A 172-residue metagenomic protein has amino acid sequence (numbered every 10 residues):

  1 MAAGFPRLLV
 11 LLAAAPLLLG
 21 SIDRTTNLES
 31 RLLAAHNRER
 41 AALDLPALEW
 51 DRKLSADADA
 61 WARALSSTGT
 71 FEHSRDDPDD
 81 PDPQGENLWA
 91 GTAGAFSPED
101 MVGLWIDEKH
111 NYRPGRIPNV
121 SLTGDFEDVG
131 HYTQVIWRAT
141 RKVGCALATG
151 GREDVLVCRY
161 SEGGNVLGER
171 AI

Functional and structural regions predicted by a protein language model:
M1-A3: N-terminal secretory signal peptides that target proteins for export/translocation
F5-G20: Cleavable N-terminal signal peptides of Sec/SRP-targeted secreted and luminal proteins
I22-P83: Short, well-ordered surface patches within globular domains
E29, L33-N37, S55, D59-A62 (+5 more regions): Extracytoplasmic/secreted envelope proteins and their assembly/folding machinery, especially bacterial periplasmic
L45, D51, G85, P114 (+1 more regions): Generic secondary-structure boundary/loop-capping signal
A64, T68, G91, E108: Phosphate/oxyanion-binding loops and surfaces in catalytic or ligand/nucleic-acid-binding neighborhoods
T92-I172: Disulfide-stabilized extracellular recognition modules
